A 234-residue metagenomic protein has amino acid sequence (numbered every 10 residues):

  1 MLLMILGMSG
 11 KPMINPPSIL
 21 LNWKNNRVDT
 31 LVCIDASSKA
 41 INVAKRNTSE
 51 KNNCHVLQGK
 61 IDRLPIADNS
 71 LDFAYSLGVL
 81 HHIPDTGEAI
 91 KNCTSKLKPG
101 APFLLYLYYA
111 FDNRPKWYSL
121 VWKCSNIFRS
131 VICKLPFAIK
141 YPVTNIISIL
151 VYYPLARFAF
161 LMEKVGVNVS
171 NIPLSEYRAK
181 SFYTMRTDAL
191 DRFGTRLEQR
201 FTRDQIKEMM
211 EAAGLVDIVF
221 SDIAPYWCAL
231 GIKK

Functional and structural regions predicted by a protein language model:
L3-R63: Class I SAM-dependent methyltransferase SAM/SAH-binding core
S49, P84, K98: Short conserved AdoMet
D62-F73: A short acidic, Gly/Pro-enriched loop at the edge of an enzyme's catalytic core that lines a small-molecule cofactor
D72-D85: A short SAM/SAH-binding and catalytic strip from SAM-dependent methyltransferases
Y75, Y108-C124, E176-R196: Short, glycine-/aromatic-enriched active-site segment of Class I SAM-dependent methyltransferases
G87-P99: A short glycine-rich, Lys/Arg-flanked "PGG" loop and its adjoining helix->strand segment in the class I
P102-N145, I149, L161, V165-G166: Conserved class I S-adenosyl-L-methionine
L174-K234: C-terminal lobe and adjacent flexible extensions of AdoMet/dcAdoMet transferase-like proteins
